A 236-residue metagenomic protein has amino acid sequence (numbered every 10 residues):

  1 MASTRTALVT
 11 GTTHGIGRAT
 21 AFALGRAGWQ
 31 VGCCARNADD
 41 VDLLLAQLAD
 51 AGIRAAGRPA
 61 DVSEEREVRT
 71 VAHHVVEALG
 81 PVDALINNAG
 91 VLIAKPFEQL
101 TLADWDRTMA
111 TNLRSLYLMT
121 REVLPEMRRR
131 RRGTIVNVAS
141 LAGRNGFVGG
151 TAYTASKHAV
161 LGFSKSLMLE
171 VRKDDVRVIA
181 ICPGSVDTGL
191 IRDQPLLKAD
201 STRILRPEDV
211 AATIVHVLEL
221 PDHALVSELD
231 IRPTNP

Functional and structural regions predicted by a protein language model:
T13-H14: Conserved glycine-rich cofactor-binding loop
W29-L44: Conserved glycine-rich Rossmann-like NAD(P)H-binding loop of the short-chain dehydrogenase/reductase
A38, P59-V71, L102: The beta1-alpha1 cofactor-binding region of Rossmann-like NAD(H)/NADP(H)-dependent oxidoreductases
P96-F97, D104-D106: Substrate-binding pocket helix/loop in short-chain dehydrogenase/reductase
T120, S156: Active-site helix of classical SDR
S140: Residue(s) in the substrate-gating loop at a strand-loop-helix junction that position the organic substrate next
K173, A180-I181, L196-P236: C-terminal helical subdomain
